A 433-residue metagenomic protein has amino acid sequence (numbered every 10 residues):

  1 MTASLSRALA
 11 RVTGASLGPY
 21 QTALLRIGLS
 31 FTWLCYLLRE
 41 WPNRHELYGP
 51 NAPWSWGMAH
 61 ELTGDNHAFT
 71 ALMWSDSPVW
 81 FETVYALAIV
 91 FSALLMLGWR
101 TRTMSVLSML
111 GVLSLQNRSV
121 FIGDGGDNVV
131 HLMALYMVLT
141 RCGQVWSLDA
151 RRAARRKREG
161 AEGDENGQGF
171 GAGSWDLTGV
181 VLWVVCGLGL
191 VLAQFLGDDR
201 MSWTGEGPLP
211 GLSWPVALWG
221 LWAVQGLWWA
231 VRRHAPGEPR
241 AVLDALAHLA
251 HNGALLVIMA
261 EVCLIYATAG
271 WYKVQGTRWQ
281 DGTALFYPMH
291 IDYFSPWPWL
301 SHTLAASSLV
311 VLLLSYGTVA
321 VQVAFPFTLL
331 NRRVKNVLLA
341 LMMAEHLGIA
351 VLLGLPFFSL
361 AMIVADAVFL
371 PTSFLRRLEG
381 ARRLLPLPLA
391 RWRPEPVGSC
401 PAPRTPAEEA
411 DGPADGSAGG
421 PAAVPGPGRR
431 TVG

Functional and structural regions predicted by a protein language model:
M1-G433: Alpha-helical membrane-anchoring segments
